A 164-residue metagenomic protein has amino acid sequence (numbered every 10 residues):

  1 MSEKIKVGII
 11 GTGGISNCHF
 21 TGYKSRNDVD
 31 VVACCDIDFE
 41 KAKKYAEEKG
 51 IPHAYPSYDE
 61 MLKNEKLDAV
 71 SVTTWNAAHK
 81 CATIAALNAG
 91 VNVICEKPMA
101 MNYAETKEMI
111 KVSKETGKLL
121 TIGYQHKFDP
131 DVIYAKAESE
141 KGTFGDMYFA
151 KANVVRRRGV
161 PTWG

Functional and structural regions predicted by a protein language model:
M1-K49: N-terminal Rossmann-like dinucleotide-binding module
H19, K49-V112: Beta-loop-alpha module in the N-terminal Rossmann-like domain of NAD(P)-dependent dehydrogenases, especially those
R26, N64-E65, D129: Acidic-histidine catalytic/liganding microenvironments
D28, G50, K66, T143-D146: Glycine-centered tight turns that cap/initiate beta-strands
A42, A82, M109, Y134-A135: Aromatic/hydrophobic pocket-lining residues that form π-stacking "cages" and hydrophobic walls in ligand
E108-Q125, G145-A152: Rossmann-fold dehydrogenase core element
H126-G164: Predominantly a Rossmann-like dinucleotide-binding segment in NAD(P)-dependent oxidoreductases
